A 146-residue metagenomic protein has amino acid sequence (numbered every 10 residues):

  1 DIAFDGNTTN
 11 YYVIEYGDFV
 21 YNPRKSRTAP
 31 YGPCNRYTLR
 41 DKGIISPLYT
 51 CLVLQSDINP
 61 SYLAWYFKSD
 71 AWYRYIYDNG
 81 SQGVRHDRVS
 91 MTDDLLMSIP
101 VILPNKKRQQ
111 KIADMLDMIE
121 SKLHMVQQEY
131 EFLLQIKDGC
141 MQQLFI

Functional and structural regions predicted by a protein language model:
D1-T9: Short alpha-helix capping/helix-loop boundary micro-motifs
Y12-Y16, V20-W72, R85: A short beta-sheet element
K42-L48, S81-K107: A short glycine-rich beta-alpha junction/loop motif
P47-T50, S61-Y62, D94-S98, D114 (+1 more regions): Positions in alpha-helical segments
Y62-W65, Y75, S98, R108-K111 (+1 more regions): Short, solvent-exposed alpha-helical surface patches in well-structured domains
W65-D70, D94-P100, F145-I146: A general structural signal for short secondary-structure boundary/capping elements
I76-N79, L144: Hydrophobic recognition helices of helix-based DNA-binding modules
I102-I146: Amphipathic alpha-helical coiled-coil/heptad-repeat segments
